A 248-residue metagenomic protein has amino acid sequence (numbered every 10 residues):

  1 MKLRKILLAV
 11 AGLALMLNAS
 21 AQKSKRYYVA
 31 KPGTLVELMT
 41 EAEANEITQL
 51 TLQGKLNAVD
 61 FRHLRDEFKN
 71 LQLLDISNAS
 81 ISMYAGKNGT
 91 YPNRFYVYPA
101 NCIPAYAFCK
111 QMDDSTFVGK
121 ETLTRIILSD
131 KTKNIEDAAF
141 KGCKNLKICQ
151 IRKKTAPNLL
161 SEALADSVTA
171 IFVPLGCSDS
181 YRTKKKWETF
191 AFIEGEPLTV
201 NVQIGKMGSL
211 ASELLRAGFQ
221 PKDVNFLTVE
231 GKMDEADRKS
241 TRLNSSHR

Functional and structural regions predicted by a protein language model:
M1-S24: Bacterial Sec-dependent N-terminal signal peptides
K23-K31, T48-L56, L71-C102, D113-N134 (+5 more regions): Structural signature of tandem-repeat unit edges
R26-E46, N201-D223: Acidic Gly/Asp/Thr-rich repetitive segments characteristic of extracellular carbohydrate-active and adhesion proteins
L38, E46, N57-R62, I81 (+1 more regions): Accessory end-domains appended to solenoid repeat scaffolds used in host defense
K184-T189: Helix-loop-beta element that forms the nucleotide-linked donor phosphate-binding surface in glycosyltransferases
K239-S246: Conserved small/polar residues in nucleotide/adenosyl-binding loops
